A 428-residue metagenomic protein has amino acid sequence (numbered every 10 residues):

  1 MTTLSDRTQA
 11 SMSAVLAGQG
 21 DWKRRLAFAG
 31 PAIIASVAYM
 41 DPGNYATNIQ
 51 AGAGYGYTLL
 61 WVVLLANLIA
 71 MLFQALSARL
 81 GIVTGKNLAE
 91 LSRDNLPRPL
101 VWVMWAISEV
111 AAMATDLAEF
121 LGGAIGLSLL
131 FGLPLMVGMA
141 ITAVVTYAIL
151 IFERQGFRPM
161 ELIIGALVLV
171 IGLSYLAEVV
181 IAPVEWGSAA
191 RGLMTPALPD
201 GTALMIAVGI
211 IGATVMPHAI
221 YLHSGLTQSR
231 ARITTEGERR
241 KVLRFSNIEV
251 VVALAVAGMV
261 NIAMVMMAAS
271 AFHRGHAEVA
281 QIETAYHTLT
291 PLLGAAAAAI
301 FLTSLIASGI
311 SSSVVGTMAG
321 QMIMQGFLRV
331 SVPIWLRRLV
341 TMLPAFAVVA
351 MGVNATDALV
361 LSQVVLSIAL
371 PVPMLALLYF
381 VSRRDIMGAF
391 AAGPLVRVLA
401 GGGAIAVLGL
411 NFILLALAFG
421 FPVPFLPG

Functional and structural regions predicted by a protein language model:
R7-A14, T47-G52, A75-L100, I125 (+4 more regions): Flexible loop linkers connecting adjacent transmembrane helices in multi-pass alpha-helical membrane transporters
A35, V62-N95, M104-V110, H223: Juxtamembrane transmembrane-helix boundary signature
I49-Q50, G54, S92, G122-M136 (+6 more regions): Transmembrane helix-loop boundary segments of multi-pass membrane transporters
I69-Q74, P99-E119, L127-E153, G212-A213 (+1 more regions): Helix-loop-helix module between adjacent transmembrane segments
A70-V83, T227-G237, A255-T284: Extracellular/periplasmic helix-exit of transmembrane alpha-helices
W105-E109, L130-F152, V170-S174, S331-A347 (+1 more regions): Transmembrane alpha-helical segments of multi-pass small-molecule transport proteins
T142, F152-I181, V365-L366, L370 (+2 more regions): Membrane-interface loop-to-helix entry segments
V168-M194, L204-A207, I211-G225, L377-D385 (+1 more regions): Hydrophobic alpha-helical segments and their helix-loop junctions in multi-pass secondary transporters
